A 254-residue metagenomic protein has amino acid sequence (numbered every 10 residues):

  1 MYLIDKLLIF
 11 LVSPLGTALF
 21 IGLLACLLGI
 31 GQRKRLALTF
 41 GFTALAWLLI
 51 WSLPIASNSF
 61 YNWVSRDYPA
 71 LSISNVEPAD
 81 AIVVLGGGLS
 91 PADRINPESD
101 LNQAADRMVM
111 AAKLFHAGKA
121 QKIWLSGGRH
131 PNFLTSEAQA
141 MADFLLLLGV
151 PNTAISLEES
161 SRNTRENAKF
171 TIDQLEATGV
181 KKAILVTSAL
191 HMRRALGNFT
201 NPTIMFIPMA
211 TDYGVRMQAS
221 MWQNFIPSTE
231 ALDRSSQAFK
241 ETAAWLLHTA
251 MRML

Functional and structural regions predicted by a protein language model:
M1-G29: Membrane-embedded alpha-helical segments of integral membrane proteins
L3-L8, A56, F60-V64, F239-L246 (+1 more regions): Hydrophobic alpha-helical segments of integral membrane proteins, encompassing both true transmembrane helices
C26-G29, L48, S52, H248: Structural signal for membrane-spanning alpha-helices in multi-pass inner-membrane proteins, emphasizing helix cores
G29-A37: Membrane-interface helix-boundary motifs at transmembrane edges
L38-P54: Internal/C-terminal transmembrane anchor helices
L49, L53-T229, S235: A structural signal for short, hydrophobic/glycine-enriched beta-strand patches
M221-Q223, D233-L254: Extracytoplasmic/luminal low-complexity segments enriched in Pro/Gly and acidic/polar residues that act as flexible
